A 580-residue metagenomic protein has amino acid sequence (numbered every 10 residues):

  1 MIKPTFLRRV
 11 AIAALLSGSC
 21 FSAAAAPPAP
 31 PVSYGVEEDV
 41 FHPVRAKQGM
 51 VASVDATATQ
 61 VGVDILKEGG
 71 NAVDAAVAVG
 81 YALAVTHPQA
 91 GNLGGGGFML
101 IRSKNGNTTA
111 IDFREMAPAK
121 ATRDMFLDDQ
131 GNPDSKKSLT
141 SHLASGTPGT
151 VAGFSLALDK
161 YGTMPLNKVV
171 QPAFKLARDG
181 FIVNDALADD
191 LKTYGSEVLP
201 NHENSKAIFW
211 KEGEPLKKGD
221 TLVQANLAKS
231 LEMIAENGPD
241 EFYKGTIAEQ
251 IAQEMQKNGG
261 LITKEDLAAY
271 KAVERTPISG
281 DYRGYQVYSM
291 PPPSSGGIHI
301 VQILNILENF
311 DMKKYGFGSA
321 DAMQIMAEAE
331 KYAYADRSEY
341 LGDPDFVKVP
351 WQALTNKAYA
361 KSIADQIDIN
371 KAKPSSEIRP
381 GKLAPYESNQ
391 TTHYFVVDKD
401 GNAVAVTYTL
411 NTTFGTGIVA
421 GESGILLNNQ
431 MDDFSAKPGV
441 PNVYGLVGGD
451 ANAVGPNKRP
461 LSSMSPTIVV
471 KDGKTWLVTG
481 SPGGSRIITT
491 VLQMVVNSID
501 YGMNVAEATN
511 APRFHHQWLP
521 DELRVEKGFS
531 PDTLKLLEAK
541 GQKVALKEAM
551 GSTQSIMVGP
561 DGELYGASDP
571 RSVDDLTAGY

Functional and structural regions predicted by a protein language model:
I2-A24: Gram-negative bacterial Sec-dependent N-terminal signal peptides
A26-Q60, A72-V73, V77-G238, F242-K244 (+3 more regions): Noncatalytic scaffold domains of N-terminal-nucleophile
I65-L66, A152-K160, N237-K244, E249 (+1 more regions): Alpha-helical support elements that line or immediately flank enzyme active sites and cofactor-binding pockets
V85-A110, L261-T263, A403-K471, Y501 (+1 more regions): Active-site rim segments in enzyme catalytic domains, especially the processed small/beta chain of N-terminal
E274, S388-T391, T413, S462-M464: Short, small/polar residue-rich loop motifs at catalytic or cofactor-binding pockets
F310-L410, E422-S423, P438-G439, V447: Internal maturation/activation junctions in enzymes
K458, V491, D500-E548: Extended C-terminal subregions enriched in glycine
